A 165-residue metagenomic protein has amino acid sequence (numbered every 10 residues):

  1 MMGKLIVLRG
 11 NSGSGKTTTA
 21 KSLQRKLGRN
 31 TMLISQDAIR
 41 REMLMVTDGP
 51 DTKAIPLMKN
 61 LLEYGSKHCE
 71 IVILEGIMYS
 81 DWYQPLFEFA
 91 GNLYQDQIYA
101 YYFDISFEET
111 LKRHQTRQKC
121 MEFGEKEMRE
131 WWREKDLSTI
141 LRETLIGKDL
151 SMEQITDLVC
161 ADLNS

Functional and structural regions predicted by a protein language model:
L8: Hydrophobic anchor at the beta1->P-loop junction of P-loop NTPases
N11: P-loop (Walker A) phosphate-binding loop of NTP-binding proteins
S14: ATP-binding Walker
T17: Walker A/P-loop
K21-H68: Conserved substrate/cofactor phosphate-moiety recognition/catalytic segment in nucleotide-dependent phosphotransferases
K53-Q95: Glycine-rich phosphate-binding loop used to anchor ATP phosphates in small-molecule kinases, encompassing both
Y94-R113: Conserved phosphate-donor/acceptor-positioning beta-strand/loop module used by diverse small-molecule
T116-L158: Small-molecule kinase domains that catalyze NTP-dependent phosphoryl transfer to phosphate-bearing small molecules
